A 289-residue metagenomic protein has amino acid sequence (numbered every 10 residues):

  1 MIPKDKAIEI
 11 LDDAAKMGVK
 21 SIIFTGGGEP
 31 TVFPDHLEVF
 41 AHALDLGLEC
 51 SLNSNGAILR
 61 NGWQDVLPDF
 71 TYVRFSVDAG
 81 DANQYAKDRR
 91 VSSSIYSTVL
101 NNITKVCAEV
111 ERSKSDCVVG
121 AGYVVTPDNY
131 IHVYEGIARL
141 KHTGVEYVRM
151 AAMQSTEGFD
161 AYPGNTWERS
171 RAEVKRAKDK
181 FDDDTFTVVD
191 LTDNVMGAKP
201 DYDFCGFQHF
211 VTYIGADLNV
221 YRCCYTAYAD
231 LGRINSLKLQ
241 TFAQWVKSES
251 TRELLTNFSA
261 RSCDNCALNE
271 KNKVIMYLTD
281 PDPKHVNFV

Functional and structural regions predicted by a protein language model:
M1-D65, D69-T71, N165-R169, A177 (+2 more regions): Conserved alpha-helical substructure of the radical SAM core
I2-D5, D12, K16, L46-E49 (+2 more regions): Radical SAM enzyme [4Fe-4S]-AdoMet core and its adjacent flexible, acidic and glycine-rich loops/tails across
G27, G56, D78, M153 (+1 more regions): Flexible loop residues that form catalytic and substrate-binding hotspots at small-molecule/glycan-binding clefts
G28, T192-V195, E249-S250: Short, well-ordered turn and helix-capping elements at secondary-structure junctions
P30-P34, A57-R60, T126-I131, K199 (+1 more regions): Acidic-and-aromatic substrate-binding clefts and catalytic sites of carbohydrate-active enzymes
V32, G206, L255: Residue-level marker of regulatory loop/turn positions in helix-turn-helix DNA-binding domains and in histidine
K199-Y202, N219-V289: Flexible mid-to-C-terminal extensions adjoining Fe-S/redox cofactors in radical SAM and related proteins
